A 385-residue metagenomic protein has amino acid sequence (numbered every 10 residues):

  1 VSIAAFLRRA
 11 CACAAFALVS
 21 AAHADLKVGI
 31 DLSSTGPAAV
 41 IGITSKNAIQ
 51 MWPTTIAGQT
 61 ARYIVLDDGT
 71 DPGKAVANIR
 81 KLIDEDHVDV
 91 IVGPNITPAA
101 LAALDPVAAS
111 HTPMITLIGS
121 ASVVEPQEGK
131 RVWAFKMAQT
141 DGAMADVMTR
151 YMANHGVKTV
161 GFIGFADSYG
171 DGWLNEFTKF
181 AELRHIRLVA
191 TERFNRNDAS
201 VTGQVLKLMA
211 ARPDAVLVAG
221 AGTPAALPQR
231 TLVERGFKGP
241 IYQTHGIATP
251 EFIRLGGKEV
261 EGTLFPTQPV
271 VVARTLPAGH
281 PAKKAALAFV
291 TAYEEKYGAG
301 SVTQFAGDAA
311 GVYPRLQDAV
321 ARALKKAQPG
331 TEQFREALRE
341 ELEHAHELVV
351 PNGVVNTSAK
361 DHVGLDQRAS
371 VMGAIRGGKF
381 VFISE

Functional and structural regions predicted by a protein language model:
V1-I3, V19: Short hydrophobic transmembrane-like helices used for membrane targeting/insertion
I3, A10, A24-E385: Extracytosolic ligand-binding ectodomains
L7-A15: Sec-dependent signal peptide hydrophobic core
A15-L18, T159: Short, Φ-rich (hydrophobic/aromatic) sequence segments
L18-A24: Sec/Tat signal peptide C-region and signal peptidase I cleavage site
